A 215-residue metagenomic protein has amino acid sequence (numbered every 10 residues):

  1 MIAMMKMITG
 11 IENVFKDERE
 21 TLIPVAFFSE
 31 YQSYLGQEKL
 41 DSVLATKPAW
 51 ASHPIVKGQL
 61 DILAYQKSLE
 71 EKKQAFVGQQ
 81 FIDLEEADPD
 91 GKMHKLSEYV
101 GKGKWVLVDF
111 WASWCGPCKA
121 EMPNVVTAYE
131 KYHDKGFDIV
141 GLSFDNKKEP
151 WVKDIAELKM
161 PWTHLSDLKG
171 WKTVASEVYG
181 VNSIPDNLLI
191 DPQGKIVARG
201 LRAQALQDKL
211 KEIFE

Functional and structural regions predicted by a protein language model:
M1-H94, G103: Oxidative protein folding and maturation machinery
F81-I82, V106, I184-P185: Short loop/turn microsegments at loop-to-beta-strand junctions
H94-K95, V197: Generic structural signal for well-ordered beta-strand positions
L96-G101, E177-Y179: Short amphipathic alpha-helix with an adjacent loop that forms part of the alpha/beta core around
K104, D109-W114, F144: Aromatic-flanked redox-active Cys/Sec active sites in thiol-based oxidoreductases, especially the WC-centered
F110-T127: Conserved redox-active cysteine motifs that mediate thiol-disulfide chemistry, especially di-cysteine Cys-X(1-2)-Cys
E130-I184: Conserved segment of the thioredoxin-like fold in thiol-based oxidoreductases
M160, D167-I213: Thiol/disulfide oxidoreductase modules built on the thioredoxin-like
